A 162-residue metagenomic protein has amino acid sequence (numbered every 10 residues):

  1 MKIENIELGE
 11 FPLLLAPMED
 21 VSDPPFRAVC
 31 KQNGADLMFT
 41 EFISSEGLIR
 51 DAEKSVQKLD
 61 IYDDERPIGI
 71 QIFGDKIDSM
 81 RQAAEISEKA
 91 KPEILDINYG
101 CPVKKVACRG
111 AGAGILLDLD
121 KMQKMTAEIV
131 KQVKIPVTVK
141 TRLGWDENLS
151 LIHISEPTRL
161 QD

Functional and structural regions predicted by a protein language model:
M1-E4, G9, M18-E93: Glycine-rich, positively charged N-terminal anion/phosphate-binding segment
T40, I94-P102, S155: Non-cysteine beta-strand/loop elements that form the S-adenosyl-L-methionine
E46-G47, I115, L143-N148: Short, small-residue-enriched loops and turns at beta-alpha junctions that line or gate enzyme active sites
L59-P67, L116-T138: Alpha-helix-loop-beta-strand connector modules within alpha/beta enzyme cores
G74, D78-S79, T141-L151: Active-site glycine- and acidic-residue-rich loops that bind and position anionic ligands or nucleotide-like cofactors
M80, D118, M122, T126 (+1 more regions): Aromatic/hydrophobic pocket-lining residues that form the small-molecule binding cavity in soluble enzyme cores
K104-M122: Glycine-rich tight-turn/loop motif centered on a GG-T
I152-D162: Single conserved hydrophobic/aromatic residue that forms the stacking wall/gate of nucleotide- or nucleobase-binding
